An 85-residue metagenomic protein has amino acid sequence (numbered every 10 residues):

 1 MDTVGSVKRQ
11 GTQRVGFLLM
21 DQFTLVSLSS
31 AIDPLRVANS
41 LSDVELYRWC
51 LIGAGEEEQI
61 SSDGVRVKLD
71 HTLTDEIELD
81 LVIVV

Functional and structural regions predicted by a protein language model:
M1-V85: Extended, subdomain-level signal for the structured scaffold at the beginning of enzyme domains
